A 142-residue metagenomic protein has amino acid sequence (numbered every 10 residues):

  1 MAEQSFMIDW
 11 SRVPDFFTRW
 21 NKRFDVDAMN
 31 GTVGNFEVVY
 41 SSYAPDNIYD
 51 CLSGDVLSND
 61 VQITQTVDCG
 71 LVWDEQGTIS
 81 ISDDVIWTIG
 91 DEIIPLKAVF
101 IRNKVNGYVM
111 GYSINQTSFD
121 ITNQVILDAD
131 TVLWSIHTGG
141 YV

Functional and structural regions predicted by a protein language model:
M1-A98, N103-V142: Small cysteine-rich, disulfide-bonded extracellular modules of the LU/uPAR three-finger superfamily and closely related
